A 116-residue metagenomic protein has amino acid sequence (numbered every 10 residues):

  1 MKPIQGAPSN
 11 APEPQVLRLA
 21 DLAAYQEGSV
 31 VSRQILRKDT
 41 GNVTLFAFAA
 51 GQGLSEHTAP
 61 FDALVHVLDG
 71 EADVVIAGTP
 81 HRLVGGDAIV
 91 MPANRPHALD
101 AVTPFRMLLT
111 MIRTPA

Functional and structural regions predicted by a protein language model:
M1-T40: A short, N-terminal "cap"/entry segment at the start of jelly-roll beta-barrel domains of the cupin/DSBH fold
G28-S29, D39-A59: Conserved short histidine dyad/triad with adjacent acidic residue
F61-D73, A77: Glycine- and acidic-residue-biased ligand/ion/polar-headgroup-sensing regions
L68-D69, V84-G85, T103: A cytosolic small-molecule/anion-sensing beta-strand core signal
G78-A93: Short acidic-glycine-tyrosine-enriched beta hairpin
A93-A116: Ligand-binding loop in jelly-roll beta-barrel domains
